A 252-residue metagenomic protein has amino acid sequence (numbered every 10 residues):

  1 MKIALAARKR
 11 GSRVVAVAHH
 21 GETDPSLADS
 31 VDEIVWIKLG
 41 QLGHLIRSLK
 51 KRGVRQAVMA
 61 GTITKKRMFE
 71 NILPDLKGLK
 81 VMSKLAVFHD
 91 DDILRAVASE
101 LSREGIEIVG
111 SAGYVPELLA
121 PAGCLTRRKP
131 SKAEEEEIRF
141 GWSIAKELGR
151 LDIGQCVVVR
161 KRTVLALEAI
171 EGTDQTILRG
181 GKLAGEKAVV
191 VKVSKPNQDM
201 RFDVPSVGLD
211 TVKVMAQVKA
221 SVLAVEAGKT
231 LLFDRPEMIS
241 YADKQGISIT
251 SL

Functional and structural regions predicted by a protein language model:
M1, A7-K9, D90-D91, E107 (+1 more regions): Conserved mixed alpha/beta catalytic, RNA-binding, or beta-rich assembly cores of soluble enzyme, regulatory
S12, V17-R47, K51-R52, N71-V81 (+1 more regions): Feature captures the catalytic cores and cofactor-binding loops of soluble hydro-lyases/lyases that act on carboxylate
A16-V17, A57-G61, D90, I108-G113 (+4 more regions): General beta-strand structural signal in soluble alpha/beta enzymes
H20-G21, I63-T64, V115, T163: Glycine-rich beta-alpha junction loops
L42-Y114: N-terminal glycine-rich phosphate/adenylate-binding segment common to multiple enzyme folds
K51-I63, V159-R160, V164-E168, V214: Hydrophobic/aromatic-rich, well-ordered segments within soluble, folded domains that form packed cores
T64-K66, L165, N197, T230-L231: Glycine-rich nucleotide phosphate-binding loop and flanking beta-alpha elements of Rossmann-like dinucleotide-binding
